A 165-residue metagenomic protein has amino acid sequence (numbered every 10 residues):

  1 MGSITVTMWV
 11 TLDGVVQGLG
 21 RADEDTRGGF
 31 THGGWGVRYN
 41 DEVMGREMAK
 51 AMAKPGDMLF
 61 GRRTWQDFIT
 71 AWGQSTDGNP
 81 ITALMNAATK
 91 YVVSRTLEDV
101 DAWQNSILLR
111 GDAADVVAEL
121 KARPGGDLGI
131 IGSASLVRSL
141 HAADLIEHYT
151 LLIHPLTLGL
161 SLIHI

Functional and structural regions predicted by a protein language model:
M1-H164: Enzymes that bind and transform nitrogen-containing heteroaromatic metabolites
